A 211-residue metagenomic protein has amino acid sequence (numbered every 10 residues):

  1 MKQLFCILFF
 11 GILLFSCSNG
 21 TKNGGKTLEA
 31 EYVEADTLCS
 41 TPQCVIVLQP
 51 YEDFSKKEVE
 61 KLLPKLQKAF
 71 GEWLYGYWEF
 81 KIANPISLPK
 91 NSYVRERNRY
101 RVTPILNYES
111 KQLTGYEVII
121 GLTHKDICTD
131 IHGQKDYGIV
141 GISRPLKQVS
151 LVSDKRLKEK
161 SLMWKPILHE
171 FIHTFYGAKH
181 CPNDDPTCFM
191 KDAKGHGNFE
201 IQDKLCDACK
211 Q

Functional and structural regions predicted by a protein language model:
M1-L4: Positively charged n-region of N-terminal signal peptides that target proteins for export
F15-S16: C-terminal motif of bacterial Sec signal peptides marking the signal peptidase cleavage site
K22-P42: Short N-terminal or domain-adjacent regulatory/targeting segments
G25, L38, S153-K160, F171: Phospho-regulatory, Ser/Thr- and acidic-rich intrinsically disordered linkers and terminal tails that flank modular
L38-V59: Fold-level signature of zinc-dependent metallopeptidase catalytic domains
E60-P166: Metzincin-family zinc-dependent endopeptidase catalytic domain
K135-L162, A178-Q211: Metalloprotease/metallohydrolase-associated module, dominated by Zn2+-dependent proteases
P166-A178: Catalytic glutamate of the conserved HExxH
